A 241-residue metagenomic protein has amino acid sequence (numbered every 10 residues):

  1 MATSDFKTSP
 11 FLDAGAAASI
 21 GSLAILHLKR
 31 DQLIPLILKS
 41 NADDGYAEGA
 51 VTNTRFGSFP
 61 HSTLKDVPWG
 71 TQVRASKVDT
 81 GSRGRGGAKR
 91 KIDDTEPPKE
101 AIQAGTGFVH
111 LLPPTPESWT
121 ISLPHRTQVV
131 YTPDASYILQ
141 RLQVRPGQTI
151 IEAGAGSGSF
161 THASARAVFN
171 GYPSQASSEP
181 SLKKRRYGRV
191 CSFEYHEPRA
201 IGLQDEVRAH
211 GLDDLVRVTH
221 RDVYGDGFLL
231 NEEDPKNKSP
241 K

Functional and structural regions predicted by a protein language model:
M1-S122: Intrinsically disordered, low-complexity glycine/charged-rich regulatory or linker segments that flank or connect
Q103, V130-D134, G156: Short secondary-structure boundary/capping elements
E117-Y137: Class I SAM-dependent methyltransferase Rossmann-like catalytic core, especially the SAM/SAH-binding loop
P124-Q128, A153, F193-H196: Amphipathic alpha-helical protein-protein interaction segments
Q143, A165, F169, V207-R208: Signal for well-folded cores of large energy- and translation-related assemblies
R145-G158, C191: Conserved class I S-adenosyl-L-methionine
S157-R185: Conserved SAM-binding loop of SAM-dependent methyltransferases across substrates and taxa, primarily the Class I
R185, F193-K241: S-adenosyl-L-methionine
